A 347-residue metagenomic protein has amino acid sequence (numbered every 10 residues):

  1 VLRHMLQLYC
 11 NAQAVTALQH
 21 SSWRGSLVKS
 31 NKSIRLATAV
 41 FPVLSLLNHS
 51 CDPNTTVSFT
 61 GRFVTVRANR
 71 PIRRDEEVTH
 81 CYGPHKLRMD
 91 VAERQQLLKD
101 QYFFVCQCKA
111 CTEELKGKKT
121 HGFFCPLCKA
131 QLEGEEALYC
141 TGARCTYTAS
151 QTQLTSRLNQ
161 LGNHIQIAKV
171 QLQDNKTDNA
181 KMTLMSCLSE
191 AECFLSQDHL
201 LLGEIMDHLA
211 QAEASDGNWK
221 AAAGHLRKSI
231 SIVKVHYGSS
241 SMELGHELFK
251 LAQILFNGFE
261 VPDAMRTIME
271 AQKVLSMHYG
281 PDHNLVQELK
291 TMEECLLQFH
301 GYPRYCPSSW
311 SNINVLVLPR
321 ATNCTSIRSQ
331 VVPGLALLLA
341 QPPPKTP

Functional and structural regions predicted by a protein language model:
V1-G61: Catalytic cores of histone-lysine modification enzymes
H49-E190: C-terminal SET catalytic tail plus cysteine-rich post-SET Zn-binding segment of SAM-dependent SET-domain
L188-C193, I230-V235, Q272-M277: Amphipathic alpha-helical segments of tetratricopeptide repeats
L195-G203, Y237-G245, Y279-Q287, T322: Helix N-cap/loop-to-helix boundary motif
S215-G217, A252-P262, T291-W310, P342: Alpha-helical linker/edge segments of TPR/alpha-solenoid repeat scaffolds and analogous pre-/post-domain helices
